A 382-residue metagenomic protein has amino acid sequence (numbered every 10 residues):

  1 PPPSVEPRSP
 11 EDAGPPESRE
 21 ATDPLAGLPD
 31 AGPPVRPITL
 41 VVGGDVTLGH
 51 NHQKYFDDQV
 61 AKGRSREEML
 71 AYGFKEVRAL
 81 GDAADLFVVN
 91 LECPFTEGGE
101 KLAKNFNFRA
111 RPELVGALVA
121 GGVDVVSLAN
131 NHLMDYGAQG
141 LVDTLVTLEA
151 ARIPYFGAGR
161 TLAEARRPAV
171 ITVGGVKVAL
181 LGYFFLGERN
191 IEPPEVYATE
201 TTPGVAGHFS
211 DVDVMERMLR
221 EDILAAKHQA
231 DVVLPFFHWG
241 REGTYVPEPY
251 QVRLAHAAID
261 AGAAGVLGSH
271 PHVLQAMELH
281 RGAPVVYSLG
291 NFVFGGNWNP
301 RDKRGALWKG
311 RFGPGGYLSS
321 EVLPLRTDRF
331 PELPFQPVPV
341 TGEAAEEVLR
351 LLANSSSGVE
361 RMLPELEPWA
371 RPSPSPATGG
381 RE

Functional and structural regions predicted by a protein language model:
P1-E382: Acidic, metal/ion-coordinating pockets
